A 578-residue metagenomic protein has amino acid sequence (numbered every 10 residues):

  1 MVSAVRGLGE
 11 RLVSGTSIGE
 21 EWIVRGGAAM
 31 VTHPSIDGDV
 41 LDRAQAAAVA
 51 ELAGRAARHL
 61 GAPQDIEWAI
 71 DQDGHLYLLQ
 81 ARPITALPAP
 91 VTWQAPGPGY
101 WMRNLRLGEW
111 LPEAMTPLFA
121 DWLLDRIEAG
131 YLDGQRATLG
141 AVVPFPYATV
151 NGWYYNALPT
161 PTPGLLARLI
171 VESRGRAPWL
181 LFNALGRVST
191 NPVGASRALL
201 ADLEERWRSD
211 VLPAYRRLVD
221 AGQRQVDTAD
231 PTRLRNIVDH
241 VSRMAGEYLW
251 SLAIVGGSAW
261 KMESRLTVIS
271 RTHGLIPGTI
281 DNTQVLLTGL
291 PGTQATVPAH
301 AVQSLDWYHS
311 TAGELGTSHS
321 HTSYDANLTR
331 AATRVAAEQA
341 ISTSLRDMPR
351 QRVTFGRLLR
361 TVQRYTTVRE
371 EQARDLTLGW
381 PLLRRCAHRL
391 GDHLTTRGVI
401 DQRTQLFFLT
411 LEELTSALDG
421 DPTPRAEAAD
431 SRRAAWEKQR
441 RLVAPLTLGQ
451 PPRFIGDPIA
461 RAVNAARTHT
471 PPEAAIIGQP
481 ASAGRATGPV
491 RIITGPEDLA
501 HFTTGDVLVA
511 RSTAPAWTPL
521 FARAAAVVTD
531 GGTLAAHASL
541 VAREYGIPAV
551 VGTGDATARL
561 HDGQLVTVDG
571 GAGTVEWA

Functional and structural regions predicted by a protein language model:
M1, S17-R25, I66-W68, V490 (+1 more regions): Broad, structure-driven detector of short, well-ordered beta-strand segments within folded domains
M1-G38, L78-D121, A526-V528, E544-I547: Extended active-site and interfacial segments that coordinate phosphate-rich ligands in large catalytic machineries
S3-V5, R11, P63, L394 (+5 more regions): Short glycine- and Lys/Arg-enriched binding-loop motifs that mark or flank ligand-binding interfaces
R11-L12, Q45, V49-Q64, D71-P88 (+2 more regions): Acidic, glycine-rich flexible loop/linker segments
W22-I23, Q80, T404-T410, S539: Short hydrophobic alpha-helical segments that form membrane-spanning helices or hydrophobic packing faces of helical
P34-A50: Internal nucleotide-binding/catalytic subdomain
R43, R58-G61, I66, Q72-D73 (+4 more regions): Contiguous hydrophobic, helix-prone segments at protein termini that mediate membrane targeting/anchoring
D419, R485, P496: Basic, Lys/Arg-rich alpha-helical nucleic-acid-recognition elements, primarily the DNA-binding modules of transcription
